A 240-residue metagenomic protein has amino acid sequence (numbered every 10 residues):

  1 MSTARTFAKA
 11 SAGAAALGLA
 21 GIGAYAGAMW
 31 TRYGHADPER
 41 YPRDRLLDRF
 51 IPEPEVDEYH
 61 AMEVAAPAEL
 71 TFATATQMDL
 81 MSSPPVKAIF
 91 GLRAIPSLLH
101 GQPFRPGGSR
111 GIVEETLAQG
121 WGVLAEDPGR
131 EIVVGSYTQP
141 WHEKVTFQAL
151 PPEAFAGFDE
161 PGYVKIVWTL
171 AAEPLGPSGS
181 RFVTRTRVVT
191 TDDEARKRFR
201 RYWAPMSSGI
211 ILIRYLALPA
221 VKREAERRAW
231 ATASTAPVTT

Functional and structural regions predicted by a protein language model:
M1-Y59, E69, S82, L175-R181 (+3 more regions): Short amphipathic, positively biased membrane-proximal segments that drive organelle/inner-membrane targeting
A26-A36, E114-S178: Hydrophobic-ligand binding "helix-grip"
A26-G122: Hydrophobic ligand-binding cavity/cleft-lining segments
L70, E131-V133, R181-V183: General beta-strand recognition
T71-F72, V123, T184, V221: Hydrophobic pocket/interface hotspot
T76, S136, T186-V188: Short, hydrophobic/aromatic-enriched beta-strand segments in well-ordered soluble domains
P152-I210, V221: Beta-strand/loop substructures that line and gate deep hydrophobic ligand-binding cavities in soluble
S208-I211, Y215-T240: Compositionally biased, intrinsically disordered linkers/stalks adjacent to structured regions
